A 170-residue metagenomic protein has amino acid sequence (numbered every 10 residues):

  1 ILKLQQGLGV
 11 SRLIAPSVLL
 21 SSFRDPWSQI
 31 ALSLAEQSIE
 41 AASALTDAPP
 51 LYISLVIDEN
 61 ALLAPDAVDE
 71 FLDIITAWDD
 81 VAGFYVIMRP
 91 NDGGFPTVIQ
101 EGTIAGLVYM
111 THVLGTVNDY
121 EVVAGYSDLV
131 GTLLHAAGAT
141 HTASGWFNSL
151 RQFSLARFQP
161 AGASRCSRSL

Functional and structural regions predicted by a protein language model:
I1-L72, V81-F84, M88-P90, G94-F95: Active-site beta->alpha loop and helix N-cap motifs at the rims of alpha/beta catalytic domains
P16, V123-D128, S144-W146: Short His-Asn-centered micro-motif
D47-S54, M110-V123: Short beta-strand/loop segments at the ligand-binding rim of alpha/beta enzyme cores
V68-V108, A137, R151-S167: Glycine/Thr-rich beta-alpha phosphate-binding loop at enzyme active sites
I87-N91, A124-L129: Acidic carboxylate-rich catalytic motifs and surrounding loops in phosphoryl-/glycosyl-chemistry enzymes
D128-H141: Catalytic cores of alpha/beta
T140-L150: Short hydrophobic/aromatic-enriched beta-strand-loop microsegments
